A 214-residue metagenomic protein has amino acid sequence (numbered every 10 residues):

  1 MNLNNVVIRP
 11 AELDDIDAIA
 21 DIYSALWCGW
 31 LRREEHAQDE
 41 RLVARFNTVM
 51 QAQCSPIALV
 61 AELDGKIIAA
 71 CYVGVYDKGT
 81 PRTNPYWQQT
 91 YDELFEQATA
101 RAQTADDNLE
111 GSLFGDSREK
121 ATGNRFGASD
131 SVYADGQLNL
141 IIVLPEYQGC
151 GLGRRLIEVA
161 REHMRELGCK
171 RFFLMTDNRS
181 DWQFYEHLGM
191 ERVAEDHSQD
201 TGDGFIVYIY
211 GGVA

Functional and structural regions predicted by a protein language model:
W27-F46, Y86-F95: Conserved GNAT-fold acetyl-CoA-binding loop/helix
H36-L59, L63, Y72, G127: Active-site rim helix/loop that mediates acceptor-substrate recognition in acyltransferases
V60, K66-V75, F126, Q137-I142: Conserved beta-strand in the GNAT
D77-G136, D200-D203: Conserved acyl-donor/pantetheine-binding loop and adjacent beta-alpha core of acyl/acetyltransferases and related
N124, R154, E166, N178-E195 (+1 more regions): Conserved active-site alpha-helix within GNAT-family acetyltransferase domains
D135-G136, M164-D177: Conserved GNAT acetyl-CoA-binding A-motif
N139-Q148, F173-Q183, S198-D203: Conserved beta-strand-loop-alpha-helix junction that forms the acyl-donor binding cleft
V143, G149-E162, H187: Conserved acetyl-CoA-binding loop-helix of GNAT-fold acetyltransferases
